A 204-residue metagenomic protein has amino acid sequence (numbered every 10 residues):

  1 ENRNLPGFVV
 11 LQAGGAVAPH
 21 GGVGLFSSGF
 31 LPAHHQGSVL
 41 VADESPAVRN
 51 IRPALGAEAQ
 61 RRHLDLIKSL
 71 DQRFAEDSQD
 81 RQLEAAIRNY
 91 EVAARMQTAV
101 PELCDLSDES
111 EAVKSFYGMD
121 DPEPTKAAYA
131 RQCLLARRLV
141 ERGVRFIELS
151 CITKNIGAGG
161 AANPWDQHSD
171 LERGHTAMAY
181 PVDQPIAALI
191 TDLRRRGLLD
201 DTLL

Functional and structural regions predicted by a protein language model:
E1-L204: Ligand-binding pockets and gating/stacking loops
